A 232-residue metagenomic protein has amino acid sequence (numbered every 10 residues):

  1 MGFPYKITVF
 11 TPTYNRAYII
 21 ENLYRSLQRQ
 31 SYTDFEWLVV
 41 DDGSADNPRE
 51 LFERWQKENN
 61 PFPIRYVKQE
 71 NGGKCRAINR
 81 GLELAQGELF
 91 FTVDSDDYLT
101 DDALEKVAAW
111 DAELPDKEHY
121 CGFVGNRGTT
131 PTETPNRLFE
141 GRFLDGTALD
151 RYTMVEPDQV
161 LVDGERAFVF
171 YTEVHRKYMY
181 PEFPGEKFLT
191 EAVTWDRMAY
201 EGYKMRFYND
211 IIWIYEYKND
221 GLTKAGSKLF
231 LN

Functional and structural regions predicted by a protein language model:
M1-S26: N-proximal low-complexity "stem/linker" segments adjacent to membrane-targeting elements
R25-D34: Short, acidic, metal-binding catalytic loop of nucleotide-sugar glycosyltransferases
S26, D41-L51, D94: A conserved acidic beta->alpha catalytic loop
D34-G43, R65-Q69, S95: Short beta-strand/loop segment that forms part of the nucleotide-sugar
Q69-A85: Glycine-rich, basic loop-to-helix element that forms the pyrophosphate-binding segment of sugar-nucleotide handling
F90: Short aromatic/hydrophobic "clamp" motif used to bind/position activated sugar donors
D102-F139: Conserved donor NDP-sugar-binding/catalytic core segment of glycosyltransferases
T129, P135-K224: Conserved nucleotide-sugar donor-binding catalytic segment
